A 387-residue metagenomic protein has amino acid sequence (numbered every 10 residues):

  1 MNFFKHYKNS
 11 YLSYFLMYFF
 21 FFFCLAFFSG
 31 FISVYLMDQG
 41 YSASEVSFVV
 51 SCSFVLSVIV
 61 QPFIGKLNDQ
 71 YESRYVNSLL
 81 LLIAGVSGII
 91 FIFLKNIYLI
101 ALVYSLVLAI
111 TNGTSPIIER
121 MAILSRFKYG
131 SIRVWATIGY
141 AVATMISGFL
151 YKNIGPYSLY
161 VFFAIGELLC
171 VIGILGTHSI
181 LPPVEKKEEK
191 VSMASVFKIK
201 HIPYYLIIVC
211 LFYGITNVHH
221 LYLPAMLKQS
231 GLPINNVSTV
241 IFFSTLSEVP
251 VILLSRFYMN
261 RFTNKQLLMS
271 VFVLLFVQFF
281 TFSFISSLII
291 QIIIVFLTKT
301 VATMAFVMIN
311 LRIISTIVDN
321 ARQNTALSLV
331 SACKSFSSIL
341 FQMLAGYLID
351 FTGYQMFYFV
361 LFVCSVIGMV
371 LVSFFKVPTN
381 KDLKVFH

Functional and structural regions predicted by a protein language model:
M1-K8, T177-I207: Juxtamembrane intracellular "pre-TM" segments in multi-pass secondary transporters
F4-F54, I202-V240: Helix-loop boundary and gating motifs at the non-cytosolic
F19, S87, I97-T114, C210 (+1 more regions): Hydrophobic core of transmembrane alpha-helices in multi-pass small-molecule transporters, especially MFS/SLC-type
A43-S44, L124-A136, I234-N235, V318-V330: Loop-to-transmembrane helix entry/capping segments in MFS-fold secondary transporters and related SLC/MFSD carriers
V60-E72, Y151, V251-T263, I349-D350: Helix-to-loop junctions at the C-terminal end of transmembrane segments in multipass secondary transporters
Y75-I89, Q266-T281: Structural signature of the two symmetry-related core transmembrane helices
T111-R126, A305-V318: Intracellular juxtamembrane helix-capping segments at the cytosolic ends of symmetry-related transmembrane helices
R322-F351: A late C-terminal transmembrane helix in Major Facilitator Superfamily
